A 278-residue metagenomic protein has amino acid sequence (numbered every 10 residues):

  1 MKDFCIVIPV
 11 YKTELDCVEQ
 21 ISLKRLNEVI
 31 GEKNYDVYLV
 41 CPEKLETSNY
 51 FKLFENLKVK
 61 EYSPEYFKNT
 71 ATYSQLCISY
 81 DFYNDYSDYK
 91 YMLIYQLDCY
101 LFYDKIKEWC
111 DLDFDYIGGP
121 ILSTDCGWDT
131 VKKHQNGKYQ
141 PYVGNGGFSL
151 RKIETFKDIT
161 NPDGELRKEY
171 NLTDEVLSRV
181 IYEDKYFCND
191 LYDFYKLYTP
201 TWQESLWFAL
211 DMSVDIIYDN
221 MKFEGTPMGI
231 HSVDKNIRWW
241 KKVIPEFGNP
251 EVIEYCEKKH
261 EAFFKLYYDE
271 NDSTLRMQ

Functional and structural regions predicted by a protein language model:
M1-K24: N-proximal low-complexity "stem/linker" segments adjacent to membrane-targeting elements
I8-K12, L39-E43, G118: Short beta-strand/turn micro-motifs composed of small residues that flank or help shape donor/cofactor-binding pockets
E14-V18, E43-Y50, I106: Short, charged/polar "capping" segments at the starts of alpha-helices and the immediately preceding loops
S22-N34: Short, acidic, metal-binding catalytic loop of nucleotide-sugar glycosyltransferases
V40-K90: Active-site-proximal specificity loops/subdomain of glycosyltransferases
Y89-L101: Short beta-strand-to-loop acidic/aromatic patch adjacent to the donor-nucleotide binding site
Y100-H134: Conserved donor-nucleotide/metal-binding helix-loop-beta segment in metal-dependent transferases, i.e., the alpha-helix
P141-M277: Catalytic core and acceptor-binding pocket of nucleotide-sugar-dependent glycosyltransferases
